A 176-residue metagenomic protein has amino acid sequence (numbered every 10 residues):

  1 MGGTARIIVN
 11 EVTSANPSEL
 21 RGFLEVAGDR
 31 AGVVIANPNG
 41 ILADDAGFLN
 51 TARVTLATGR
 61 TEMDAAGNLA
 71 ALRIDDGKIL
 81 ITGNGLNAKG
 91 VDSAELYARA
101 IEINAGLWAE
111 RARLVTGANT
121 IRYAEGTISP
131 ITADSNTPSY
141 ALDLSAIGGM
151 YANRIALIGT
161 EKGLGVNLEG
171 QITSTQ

Functional and structural regions predicted by a protein language model:
M1-T175: Solvent-exposed adhesion/ligand-recognition segments of exported proteins
